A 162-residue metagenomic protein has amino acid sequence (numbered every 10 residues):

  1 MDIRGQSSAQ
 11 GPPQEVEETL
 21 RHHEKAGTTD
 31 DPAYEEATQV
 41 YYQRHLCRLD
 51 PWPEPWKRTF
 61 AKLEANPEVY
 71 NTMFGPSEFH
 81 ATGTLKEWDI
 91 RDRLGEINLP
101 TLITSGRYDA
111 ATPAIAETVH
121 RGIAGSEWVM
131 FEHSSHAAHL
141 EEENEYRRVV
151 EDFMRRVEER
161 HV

Functional and structural regions predicted by a protein language model:
M1-Q10: Conserved hydrolase catalytic core segment
Q10-G95, L99: Alpha/beta-hydrolase
H23, L63, I123-S126, F153: Alpha-helix boundary/capping residues
E36-Q39, Q43, D92-E96, E117-R121 (+3 more regions): Replace "anionic and nucleotidyl ligands
G83-S134: Conserved loop-alpha-helix segment in the C-terminal half of the alpha/beta-hydrolase fold that carries the catalytic
G125-V162: Catalytic active-site module of serine/aspartate enzymes centered on a nucleophile-bearing elbow/loop
